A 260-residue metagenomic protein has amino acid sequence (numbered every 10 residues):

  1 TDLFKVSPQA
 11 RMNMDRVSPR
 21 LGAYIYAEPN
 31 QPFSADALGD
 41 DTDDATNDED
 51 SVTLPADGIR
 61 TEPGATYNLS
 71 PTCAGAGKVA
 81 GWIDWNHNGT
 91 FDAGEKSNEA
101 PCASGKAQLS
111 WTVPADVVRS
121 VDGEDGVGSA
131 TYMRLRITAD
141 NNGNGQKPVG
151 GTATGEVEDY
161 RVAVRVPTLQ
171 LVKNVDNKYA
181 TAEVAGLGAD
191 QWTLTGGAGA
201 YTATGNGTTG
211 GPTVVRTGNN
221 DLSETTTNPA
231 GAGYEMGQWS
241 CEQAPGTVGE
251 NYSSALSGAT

Functional and structural regions predicted by a protein language model:
T1-V166: A broad "non-catalytic interaction surface" signal
L54-A74, N88-K96, A100-C102, D116-G143 (+1 more regions): Solvent-exposed loop/turn and edge beta-strand elements of beta-rich ligand-binding domains
